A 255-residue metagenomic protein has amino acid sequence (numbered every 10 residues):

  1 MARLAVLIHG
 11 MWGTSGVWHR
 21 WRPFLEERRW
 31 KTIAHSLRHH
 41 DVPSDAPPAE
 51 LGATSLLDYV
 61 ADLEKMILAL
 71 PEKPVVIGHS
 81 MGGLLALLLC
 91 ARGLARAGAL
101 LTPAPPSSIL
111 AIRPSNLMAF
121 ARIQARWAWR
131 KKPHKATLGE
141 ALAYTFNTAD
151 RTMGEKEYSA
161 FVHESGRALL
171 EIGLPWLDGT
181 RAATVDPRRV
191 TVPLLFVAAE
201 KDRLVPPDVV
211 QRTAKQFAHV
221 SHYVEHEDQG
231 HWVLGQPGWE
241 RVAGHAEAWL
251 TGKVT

Functional and structural regions predicted by a protein language model:
G10-T14, E200: Active-site glycine-rich loops that stabilize anionic/oxyanionic intermediates across multiple enzyme folds
E26-P47: Conserved alpha/beta-hydrolase
I77-G82, A86: Gly/Ala-rich beta-loop-alpha elbow adjacent to hydrolase catalytic centers
L94-K131, A168-L177: Flexible "cap/lid" loop of the alpha/beta hydrolase fold
K132-V192: Alpha/beta-hydrolase
V190, F196-A198, D202: Short beta-strand/loop motif that positions the catalytic acidic residue of the alpha/beta-hydrolase fold
R203-V209: Conserved alpha/beta-hydrolase "acid-adjacent" motif
V220-T255: Catalytic active-site module of serine/aspartate enzymes centered on a nucleophile-bearing elbow/loop
